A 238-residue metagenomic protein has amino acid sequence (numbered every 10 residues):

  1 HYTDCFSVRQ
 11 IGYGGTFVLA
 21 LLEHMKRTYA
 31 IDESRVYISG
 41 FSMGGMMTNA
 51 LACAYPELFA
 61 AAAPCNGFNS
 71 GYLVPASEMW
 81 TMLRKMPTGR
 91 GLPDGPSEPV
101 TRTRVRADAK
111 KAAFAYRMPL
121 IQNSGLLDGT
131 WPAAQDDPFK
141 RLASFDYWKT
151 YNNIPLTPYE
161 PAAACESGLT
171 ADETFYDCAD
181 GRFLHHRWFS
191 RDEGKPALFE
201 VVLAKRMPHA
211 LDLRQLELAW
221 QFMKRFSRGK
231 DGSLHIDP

Functional and structural regions predicted by a protein language model:
C5-M43, C53-F59: Gly/Ser-rich "nucleophile elbow"/oxyanion-hole loop immediately N-terminal to the catalytic nucleophile in hydrolases
Q10-V18, D137, L211-L216: Phosphate/oxyanion-binding active-site loops and adjacent basic polyanion-contact surfaces
E33-I38, P155-S167, D231-I236: Surface-exposed patches in mature extracellular/periplasmic domains of secreted proteins
M47-L51: Hydrolases whose catalytic domains are alpha/beta-hydrolase-1, hotdog thioesterase, or metallo-beta-lactamase-like
A61, N66-K195, R206-H209: The feature captures the conserved acid-bearing segment of alpha/beta-hydrolase catalytic domains
V201-L213: Active-site-adjacent mobile loop/cap segments within catalytic or ligand-binding domains
R214-P238: Catalytic active-site module of serine/aspartate enzymes centered on a nucleophile-bearing elbow/loop
